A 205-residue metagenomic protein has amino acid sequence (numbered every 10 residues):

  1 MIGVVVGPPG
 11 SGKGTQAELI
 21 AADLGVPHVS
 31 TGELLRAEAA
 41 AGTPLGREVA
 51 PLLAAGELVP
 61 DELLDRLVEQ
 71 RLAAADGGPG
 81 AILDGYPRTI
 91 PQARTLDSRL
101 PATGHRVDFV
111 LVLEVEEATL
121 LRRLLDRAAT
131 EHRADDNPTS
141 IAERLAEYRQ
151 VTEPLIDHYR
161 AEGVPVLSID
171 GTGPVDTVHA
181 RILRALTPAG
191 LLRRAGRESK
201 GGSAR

Functional and structural regions predicted by a protein language model:
M1-R205: Glycine-rich phosphate-binding loop of ATP-dependent small-molecule kinases
